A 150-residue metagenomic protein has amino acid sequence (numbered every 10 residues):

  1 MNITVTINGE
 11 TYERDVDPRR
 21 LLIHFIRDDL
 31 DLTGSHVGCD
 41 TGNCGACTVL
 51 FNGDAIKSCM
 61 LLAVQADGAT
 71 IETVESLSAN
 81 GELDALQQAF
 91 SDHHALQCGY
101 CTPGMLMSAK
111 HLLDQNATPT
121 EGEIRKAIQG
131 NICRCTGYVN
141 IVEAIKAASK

Functional and structural regions predicted by a protein language model:
M1-K150: Signature of N-terminal electron-transfer/Fe-S-associated modules in redox systems
